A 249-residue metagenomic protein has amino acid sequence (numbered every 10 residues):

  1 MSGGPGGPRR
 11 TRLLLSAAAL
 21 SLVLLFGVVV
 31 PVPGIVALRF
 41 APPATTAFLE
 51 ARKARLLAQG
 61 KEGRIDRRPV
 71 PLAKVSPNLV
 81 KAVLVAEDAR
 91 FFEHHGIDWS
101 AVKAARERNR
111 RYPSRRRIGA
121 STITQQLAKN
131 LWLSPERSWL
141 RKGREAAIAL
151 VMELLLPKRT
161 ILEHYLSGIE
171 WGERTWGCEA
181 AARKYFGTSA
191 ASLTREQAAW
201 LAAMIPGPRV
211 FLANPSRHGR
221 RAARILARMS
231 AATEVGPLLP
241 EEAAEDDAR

Functional and structural regions predicted by a protein language model:
M1-R249: Juxtamembrane regions of bacterial inner-membrane/periplasmic proteins, predominantly the peptidoglycan biogenesis
